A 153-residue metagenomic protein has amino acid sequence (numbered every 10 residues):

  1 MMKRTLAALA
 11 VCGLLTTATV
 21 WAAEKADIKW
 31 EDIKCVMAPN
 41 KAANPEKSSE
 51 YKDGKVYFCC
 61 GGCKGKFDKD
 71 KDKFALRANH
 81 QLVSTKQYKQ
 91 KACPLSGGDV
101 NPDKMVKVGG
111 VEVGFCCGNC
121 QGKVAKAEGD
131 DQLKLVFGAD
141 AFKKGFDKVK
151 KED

Functional and structural regions predicted by a protein language model:
M1-L9: Bacterial N-terminal signal peptides that target proteins for export
A8-T17: Bacterial N-terminal signal peptides
W21-D153: Intrinsically disordered, low-complexity terminal tails/loops enriched in metal-binding residues
